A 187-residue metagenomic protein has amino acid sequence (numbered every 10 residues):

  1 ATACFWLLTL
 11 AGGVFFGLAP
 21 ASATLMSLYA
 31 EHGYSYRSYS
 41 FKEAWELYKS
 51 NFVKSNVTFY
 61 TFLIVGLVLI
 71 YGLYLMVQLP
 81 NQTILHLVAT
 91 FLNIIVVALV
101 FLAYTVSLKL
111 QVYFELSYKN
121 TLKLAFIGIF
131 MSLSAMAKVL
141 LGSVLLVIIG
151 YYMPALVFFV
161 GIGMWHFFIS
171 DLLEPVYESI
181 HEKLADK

Functional and structural regions predicted by a protein language model:
A1-K187: Hydrophobic alpha-helical membrane segments
